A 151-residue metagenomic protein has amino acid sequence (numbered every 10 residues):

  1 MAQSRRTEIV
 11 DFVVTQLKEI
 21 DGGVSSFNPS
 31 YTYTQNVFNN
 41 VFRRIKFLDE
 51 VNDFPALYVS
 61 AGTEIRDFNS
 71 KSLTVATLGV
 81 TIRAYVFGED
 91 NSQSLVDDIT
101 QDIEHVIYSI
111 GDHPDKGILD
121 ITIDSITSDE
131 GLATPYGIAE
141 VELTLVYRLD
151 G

Functional and structural regions predicted by a protein language model:
M1-S70, D112-D115: Small/polar-rich, solvent-exposed N-terminal microdomains that initiate assembly or binding
Q3-T7, D90, S94, G131-T134: Charge-dense, low-complexity intrinsically disordered segments
V13, L17, V59, I82 (+2 more regions): Hydrophobic beta-strand residues in large extracellular and virion-surface proteins
V24-T34, I45, N52-L57, V96-G151: Acidic-leaning, charged glycine-interspersed low-complexity segments
E64-R66, F87-N91, S128, R148-D150: Generic "edge-of-domain/loop-turn" microfeature
S70-T77, Y85-Y108: Extracellular/virion structural assembly segments
S72-E89, Y136-R148: Oligomerization/assembly interface segments of phage tail-like spikes and tubes
